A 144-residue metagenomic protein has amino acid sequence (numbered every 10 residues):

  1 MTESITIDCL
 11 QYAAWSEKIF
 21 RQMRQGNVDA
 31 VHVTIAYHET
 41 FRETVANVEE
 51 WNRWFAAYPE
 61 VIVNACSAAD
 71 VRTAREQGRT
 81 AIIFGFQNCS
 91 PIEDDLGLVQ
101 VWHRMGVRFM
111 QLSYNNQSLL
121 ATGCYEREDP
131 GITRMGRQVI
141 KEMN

Functional and structural regions predicted by a protein language model:
M1-R134, Q138: N-terminal hydrophobic targeting/anchoring segments and the immediately downstream early-domain regions of hydrolases
Q138-N144: Substrate-binding cleft of carbohydrate-active enzyme catalytic domains
